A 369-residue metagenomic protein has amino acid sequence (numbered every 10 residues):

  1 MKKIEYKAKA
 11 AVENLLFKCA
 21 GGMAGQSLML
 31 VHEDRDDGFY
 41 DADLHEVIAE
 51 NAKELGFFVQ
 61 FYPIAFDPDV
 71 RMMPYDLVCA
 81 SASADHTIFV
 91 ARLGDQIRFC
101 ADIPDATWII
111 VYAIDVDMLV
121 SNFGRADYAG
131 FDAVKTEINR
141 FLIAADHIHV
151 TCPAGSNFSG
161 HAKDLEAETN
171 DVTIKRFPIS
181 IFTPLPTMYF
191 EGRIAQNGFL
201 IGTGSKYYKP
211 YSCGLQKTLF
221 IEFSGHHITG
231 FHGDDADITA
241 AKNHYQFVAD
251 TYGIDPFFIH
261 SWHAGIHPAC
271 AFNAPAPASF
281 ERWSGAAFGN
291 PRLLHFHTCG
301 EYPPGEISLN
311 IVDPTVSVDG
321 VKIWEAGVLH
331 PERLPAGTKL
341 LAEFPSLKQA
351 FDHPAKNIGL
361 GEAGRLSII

Functional and structural regions predicted by a protein language model:
M1-T218, S224, D255, V321-G327 (+1 more regions): Active-site bordering "gate/hinge" segments that shape substrate access to catalytic or cofactor-binding pockets
Y75-A91, A240-I254, P277-N290: A short, hydrophobic/aromatic-rich structural module that often spans a beta strand with its adjoining loop
R193-A195, F220-E222, G230, H263 (+1 more regions): Structured core elements
N197-F199, S224-I228, G233-A236, G265-A269 (+1 more regions): Histidine- and/or cysteine-centered catalytic micro-motif in compact active-site loops
K206-Y207, G233-D234, N273-A276, E306-L309 (+1 more regions): Short conserved micro-motifs at the rims of enzyme active sites and ligand-binding pockets
Y208-D250: Long, well-ordered mid-to-C-terminal structural blocks that present hydrophobic/aromatic surfaces
G253-I307, I311-D313, K356-I369: Cysteine/selenocysteine-centered motifs that mediate thiol-based redox chemistry or coordinate metal-sulfur cofactors
A287, R292-P304, L309-K348: Mixed-charge (polyampholyte) low-complexity IDRs
